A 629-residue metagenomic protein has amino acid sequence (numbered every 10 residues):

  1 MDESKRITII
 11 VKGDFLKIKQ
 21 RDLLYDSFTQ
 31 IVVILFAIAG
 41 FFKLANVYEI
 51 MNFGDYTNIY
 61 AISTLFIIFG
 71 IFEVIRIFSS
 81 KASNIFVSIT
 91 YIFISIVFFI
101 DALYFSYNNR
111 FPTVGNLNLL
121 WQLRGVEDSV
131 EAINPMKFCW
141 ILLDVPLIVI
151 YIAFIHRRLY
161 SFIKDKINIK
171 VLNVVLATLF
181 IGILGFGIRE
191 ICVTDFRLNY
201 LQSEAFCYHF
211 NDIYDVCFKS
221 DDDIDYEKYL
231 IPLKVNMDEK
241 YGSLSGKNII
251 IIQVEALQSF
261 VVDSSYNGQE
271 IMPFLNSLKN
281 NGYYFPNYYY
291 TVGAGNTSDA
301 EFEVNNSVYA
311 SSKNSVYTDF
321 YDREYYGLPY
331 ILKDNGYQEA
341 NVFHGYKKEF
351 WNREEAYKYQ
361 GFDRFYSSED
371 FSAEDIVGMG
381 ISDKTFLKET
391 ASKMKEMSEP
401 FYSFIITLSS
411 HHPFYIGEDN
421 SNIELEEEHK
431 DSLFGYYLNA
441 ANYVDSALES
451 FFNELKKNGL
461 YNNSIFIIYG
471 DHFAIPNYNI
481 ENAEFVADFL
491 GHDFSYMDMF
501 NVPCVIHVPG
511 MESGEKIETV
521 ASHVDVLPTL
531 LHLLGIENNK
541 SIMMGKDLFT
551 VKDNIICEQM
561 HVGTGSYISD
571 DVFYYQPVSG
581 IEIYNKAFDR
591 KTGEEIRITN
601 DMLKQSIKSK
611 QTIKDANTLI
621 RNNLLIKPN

Functional and structural regions predicted by a protein language model:
E3-N211: Transmembrane and membrane-interface helices of multi-pass, inner-membrane envelope-modifying transferases
A45-T57, D195, E204, C217-Y226 (+4 more regions): Alpha-helix capping and helix-coil boundary motifs
V47, L123-V126, I213, Y226-Y229 (+3 more regions): Generic structural signal of hydrophobic/aromatic residues within well-ordered alpha-helices of folded domains
L103-N116, N134-I141, F206, Y214-D225 (+5 more regions): A diffuse structural propensity rather than consistent per-protein peaks
G125, G185-Q253: Membrane-interface segments at or immediately adjacent to transmembrane helices that form the boundary between
I231-N629: Solvent-exposed soluble domains appended to multi-pass membrane proteins
